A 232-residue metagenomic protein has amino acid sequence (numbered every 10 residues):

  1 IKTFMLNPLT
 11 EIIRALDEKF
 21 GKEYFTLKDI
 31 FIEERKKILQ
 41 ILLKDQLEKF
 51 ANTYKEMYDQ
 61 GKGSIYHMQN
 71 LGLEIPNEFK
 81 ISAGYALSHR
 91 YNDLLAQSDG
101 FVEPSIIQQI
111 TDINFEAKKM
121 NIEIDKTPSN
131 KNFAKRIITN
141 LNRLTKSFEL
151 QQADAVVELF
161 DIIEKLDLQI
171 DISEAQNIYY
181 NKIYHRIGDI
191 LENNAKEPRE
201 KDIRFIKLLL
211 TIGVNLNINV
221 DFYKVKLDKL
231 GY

Functional and structural regions predicted by a protein language model:
I1-Y232: Extended alpha-helical scaffold segments
